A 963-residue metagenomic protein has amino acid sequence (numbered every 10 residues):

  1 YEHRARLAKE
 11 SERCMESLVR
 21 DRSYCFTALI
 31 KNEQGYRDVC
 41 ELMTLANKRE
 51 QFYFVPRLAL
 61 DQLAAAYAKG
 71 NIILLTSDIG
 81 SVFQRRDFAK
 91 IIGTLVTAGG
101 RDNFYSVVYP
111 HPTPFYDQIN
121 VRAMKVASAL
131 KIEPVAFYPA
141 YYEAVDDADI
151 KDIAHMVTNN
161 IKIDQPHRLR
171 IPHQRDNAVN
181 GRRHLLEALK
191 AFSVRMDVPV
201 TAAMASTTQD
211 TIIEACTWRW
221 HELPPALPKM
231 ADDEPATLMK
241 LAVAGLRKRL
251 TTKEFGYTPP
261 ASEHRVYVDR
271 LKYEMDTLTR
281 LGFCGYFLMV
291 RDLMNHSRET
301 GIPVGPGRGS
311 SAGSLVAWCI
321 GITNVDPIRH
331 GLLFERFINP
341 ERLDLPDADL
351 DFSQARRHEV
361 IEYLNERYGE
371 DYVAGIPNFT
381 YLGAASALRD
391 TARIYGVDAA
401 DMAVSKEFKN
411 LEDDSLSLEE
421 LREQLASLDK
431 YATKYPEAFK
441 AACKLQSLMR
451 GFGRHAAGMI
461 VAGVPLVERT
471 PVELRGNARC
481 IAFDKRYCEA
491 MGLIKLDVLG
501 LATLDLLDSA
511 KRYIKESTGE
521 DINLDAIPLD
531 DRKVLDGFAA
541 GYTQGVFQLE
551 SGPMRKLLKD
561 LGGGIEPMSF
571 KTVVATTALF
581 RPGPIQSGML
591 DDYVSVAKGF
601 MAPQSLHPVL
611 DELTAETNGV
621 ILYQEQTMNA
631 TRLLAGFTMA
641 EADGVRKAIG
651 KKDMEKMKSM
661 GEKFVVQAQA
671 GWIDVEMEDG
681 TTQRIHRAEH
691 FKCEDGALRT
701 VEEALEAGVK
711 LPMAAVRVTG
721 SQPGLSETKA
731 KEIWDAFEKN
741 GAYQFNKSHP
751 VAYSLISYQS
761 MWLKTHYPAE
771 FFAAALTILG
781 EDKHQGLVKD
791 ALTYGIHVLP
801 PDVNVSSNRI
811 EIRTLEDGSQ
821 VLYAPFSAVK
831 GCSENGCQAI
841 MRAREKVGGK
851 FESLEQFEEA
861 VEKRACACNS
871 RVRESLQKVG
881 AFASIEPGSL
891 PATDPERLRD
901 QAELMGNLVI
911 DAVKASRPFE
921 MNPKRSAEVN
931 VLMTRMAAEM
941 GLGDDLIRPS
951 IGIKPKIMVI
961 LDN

Functional and structural regions predicted by a protein language model:
Y1-F52: Hydrophobic or amphipathic alpha-helical targeting/insertion segments
H3, R22-C25, A140-D147, D152-I212 (+7 more regions): Phosphate/diphosphate-binding loops
E12, L58-Q62, N120, A136-Y138 (+2 more regions): Glycine-rich, charged/polar anion/phosphate-binding loops that engage phosphate groups from diverse ligands
V19-D21, A65-Y67, G451-G453: Solvent-exposed alpha-helices and their adjacent loops that cap or buttress functional pockets in soluble metabolic
Q34-V145, V200-T201, R249-M289: Domain-core and long-helix interface of multi-subunit machines
L45-A46, V121-A123, A148-T158, I320-T323 (+2 more regions): Short secondary-structure boundary/capping segments
Y142, L227-N963: Noncatalytic, beta-rich nucleic-acid-contacting surfaces in large DNA/RNA-processing enzymes
K190-M239, M402-E407, D525-P528: A short helix-loop
